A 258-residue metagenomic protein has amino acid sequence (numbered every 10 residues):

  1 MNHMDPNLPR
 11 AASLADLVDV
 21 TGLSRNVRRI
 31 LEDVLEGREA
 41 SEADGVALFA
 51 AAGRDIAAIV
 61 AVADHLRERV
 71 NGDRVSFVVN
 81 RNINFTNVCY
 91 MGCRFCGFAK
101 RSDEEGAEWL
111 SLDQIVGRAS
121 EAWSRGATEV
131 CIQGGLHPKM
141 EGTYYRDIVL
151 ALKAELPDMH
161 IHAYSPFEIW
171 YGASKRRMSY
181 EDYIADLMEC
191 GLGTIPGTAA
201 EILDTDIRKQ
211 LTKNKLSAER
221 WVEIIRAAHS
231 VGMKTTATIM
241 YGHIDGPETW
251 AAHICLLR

Functional and structural regions predicted by a protein language model:
M1-N82, T86: Flexible, acidic/Gly-rich N-terminal and inter-domain linker regions that tether and position cofactor-handling modules
M4, P9-S13, N26, F49 (+8 more regions): Bulky hydrophobic/aromatic packing residues
L14, V18-T21, R29-E32, V88 (+4 more regions): N-proximal short alpha-helices
S41, K100-L257: Conserved Radical SAM active-site core
A47, D73, R81-I83, N87 (+5 more regions): Flexible, active-site-adjacent loop/turn segments at secondary-structure boundaries
A58-S102, A107-Q133: N-terminal pre-triad scaffold of radical SAM enzymes
